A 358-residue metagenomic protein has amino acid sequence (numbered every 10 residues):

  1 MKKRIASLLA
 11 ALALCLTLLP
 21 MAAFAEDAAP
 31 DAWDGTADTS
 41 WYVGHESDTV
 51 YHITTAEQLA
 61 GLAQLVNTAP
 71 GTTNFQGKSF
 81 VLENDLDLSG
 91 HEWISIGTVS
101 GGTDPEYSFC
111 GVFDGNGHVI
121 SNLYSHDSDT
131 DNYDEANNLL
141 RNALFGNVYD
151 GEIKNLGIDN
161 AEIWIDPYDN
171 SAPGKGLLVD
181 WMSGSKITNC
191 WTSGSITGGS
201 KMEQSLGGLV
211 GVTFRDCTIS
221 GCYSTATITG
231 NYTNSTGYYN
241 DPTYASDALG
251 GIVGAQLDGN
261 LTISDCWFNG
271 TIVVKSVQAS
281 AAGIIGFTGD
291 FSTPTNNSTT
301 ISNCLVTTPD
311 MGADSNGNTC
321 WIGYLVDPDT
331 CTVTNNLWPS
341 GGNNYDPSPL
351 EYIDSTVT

Functional and structural regions predicted by a protein language model:
M1-L9: Bacterial N-terminal signal peptides that target proteins for export
L16-F24: C-terminal segment of classical bacterial N-terminal signal peptides
E26-T358: Surface-exposed repetitive/solenoidal architectures
